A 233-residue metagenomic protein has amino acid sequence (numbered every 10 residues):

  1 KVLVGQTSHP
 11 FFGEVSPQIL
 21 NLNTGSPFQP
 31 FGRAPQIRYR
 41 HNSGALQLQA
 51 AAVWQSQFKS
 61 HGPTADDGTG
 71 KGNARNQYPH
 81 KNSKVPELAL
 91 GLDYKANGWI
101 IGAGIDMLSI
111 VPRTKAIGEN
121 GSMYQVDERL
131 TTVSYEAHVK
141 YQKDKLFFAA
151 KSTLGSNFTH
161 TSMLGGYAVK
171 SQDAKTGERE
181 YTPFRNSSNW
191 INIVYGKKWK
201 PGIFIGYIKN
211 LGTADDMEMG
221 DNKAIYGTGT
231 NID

Functional and structural regions predicted by a protein language model:
K1-K59, A89, D93-N97, Y141-D144 (+2 more regions): Outer membrane beta-barrel
S16-P17, H61-P63, S162-L164: Short aromatic-enriched loop/helix-cap "lid" or pocket-rim segments at secondary-structure transitions that line
Q18-L22, G72, A168-K170: Short glycine/proline- and charge-enriched loop/turn segments that cap or connect secondary-structure elements
S26-P30, H80-N82, D127, Y181-T182: Short Gly/Pro-enriched turn/cap motifs at secondary-structure boundaries
P27-F31, T64, D173-E178: Glycine-rich loops and low-complexity Gly/Arg-rich segments that provide flexible linkers or classic glycine-based
A34-Q36, E87-A89, S134-E136, S188: Short hydrophobic/aromatic beta-strand or adjacent loop that forms the aromatic wall/cage of a ligand/substrate-binding
L46-G118: Internal metal/ion-chelating core segments
G98-I232: Detector for outer-membrane/organellar transmembrane beta-barrel domains, recognizing the amphipathic beta-strand
